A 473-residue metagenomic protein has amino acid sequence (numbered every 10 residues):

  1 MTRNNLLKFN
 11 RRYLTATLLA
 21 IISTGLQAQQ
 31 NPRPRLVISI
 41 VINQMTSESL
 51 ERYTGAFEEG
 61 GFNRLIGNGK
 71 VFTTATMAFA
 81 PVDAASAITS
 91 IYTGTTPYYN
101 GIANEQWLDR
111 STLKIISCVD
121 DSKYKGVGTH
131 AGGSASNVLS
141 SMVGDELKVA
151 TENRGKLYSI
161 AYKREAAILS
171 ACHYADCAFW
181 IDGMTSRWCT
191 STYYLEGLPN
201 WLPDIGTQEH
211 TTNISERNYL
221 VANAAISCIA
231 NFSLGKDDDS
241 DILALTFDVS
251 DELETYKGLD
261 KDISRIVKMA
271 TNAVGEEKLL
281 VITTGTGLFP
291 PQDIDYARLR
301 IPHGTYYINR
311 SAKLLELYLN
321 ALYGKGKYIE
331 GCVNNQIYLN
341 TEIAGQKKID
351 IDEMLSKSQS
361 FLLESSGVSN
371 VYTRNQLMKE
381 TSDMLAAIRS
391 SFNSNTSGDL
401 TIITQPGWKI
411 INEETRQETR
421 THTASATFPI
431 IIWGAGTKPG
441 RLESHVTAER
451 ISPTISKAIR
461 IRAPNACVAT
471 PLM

Functional and structural regions predicted by a protein language model:
M1-P32: Bacterial Sec-dependent N-terminal signal peptides
R3, Y53-F57, C172-M184, E252-L253 (+2 more regions): Short secondary-structure boundary/capping segments
P34-T46, L65, I91, L147 (+6 more regions): Beta-strand elements within well-structured catalytic alpha/beta cores of enzymes that handle phosphate/sulfate esters
I42, D83, E105-G132, L198-P199 (+1 more regions): Secreted, luminal/periplasmic, and some membrane-associated catalytic domains that remodel anionic oxygen-ester
L50-Y99, K156-I160: Short, structured active-site-proximal loop/turn typified by the sulfatase FGly-forming signature C/S-X-P-X-R
N63, S140-V149, N334-Y372, A435-G436 (+1 more regions): Non-catalytic, well-ordered alpha-helical segments in soluble enzyme domains
T95-T96, G101-D239, D248-S250, L363-N370: His/Asp/Glu-rich, glycine-adjacent segments that coordinate divalent cations and/or stabilize oxyanion chemistry on
T396, T404-A435: C-terminal, low-complexity/hydrophilic appendages and adjacent surface loops of extracellular/periplasmic anionic
